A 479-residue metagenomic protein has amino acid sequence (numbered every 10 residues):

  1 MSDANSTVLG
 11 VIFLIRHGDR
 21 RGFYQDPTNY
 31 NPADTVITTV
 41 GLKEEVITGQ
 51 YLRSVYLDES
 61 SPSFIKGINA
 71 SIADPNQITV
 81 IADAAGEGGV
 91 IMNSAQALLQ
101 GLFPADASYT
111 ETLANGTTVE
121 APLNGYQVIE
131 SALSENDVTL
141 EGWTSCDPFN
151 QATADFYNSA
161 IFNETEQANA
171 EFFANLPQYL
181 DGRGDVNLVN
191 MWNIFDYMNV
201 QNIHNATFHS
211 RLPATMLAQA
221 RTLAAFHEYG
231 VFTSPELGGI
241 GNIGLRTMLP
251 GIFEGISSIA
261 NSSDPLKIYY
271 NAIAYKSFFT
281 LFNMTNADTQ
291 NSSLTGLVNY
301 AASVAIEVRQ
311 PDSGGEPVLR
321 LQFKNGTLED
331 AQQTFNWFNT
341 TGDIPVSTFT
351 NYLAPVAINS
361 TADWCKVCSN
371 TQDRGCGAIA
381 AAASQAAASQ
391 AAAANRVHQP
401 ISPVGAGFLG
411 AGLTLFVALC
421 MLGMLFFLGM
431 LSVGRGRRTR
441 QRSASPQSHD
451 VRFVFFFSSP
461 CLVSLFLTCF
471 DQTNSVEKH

Functional and structural regions predicted by a protein language model:
D3-T79, D83-Y269, Y275-F453, C469-H479: Signature for phosphate-centric chemistry
V454-L467: Hydrophobic alpha-helical signal peptides and transmembrane signal-/tail-anchor segments that drive secretory-pathway
